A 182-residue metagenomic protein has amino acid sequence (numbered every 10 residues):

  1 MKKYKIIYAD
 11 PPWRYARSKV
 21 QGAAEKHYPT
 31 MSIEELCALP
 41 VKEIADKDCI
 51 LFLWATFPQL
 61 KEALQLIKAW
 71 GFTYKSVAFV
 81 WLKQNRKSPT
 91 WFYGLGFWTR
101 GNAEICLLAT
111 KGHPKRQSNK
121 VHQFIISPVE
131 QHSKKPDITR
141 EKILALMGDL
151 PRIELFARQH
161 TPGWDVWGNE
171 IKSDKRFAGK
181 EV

Functional and structural regions predicted by a protein language model:
M1-V182: Class I S-adenosyl-L-methionine-dependent methyltransferase catalytic core
